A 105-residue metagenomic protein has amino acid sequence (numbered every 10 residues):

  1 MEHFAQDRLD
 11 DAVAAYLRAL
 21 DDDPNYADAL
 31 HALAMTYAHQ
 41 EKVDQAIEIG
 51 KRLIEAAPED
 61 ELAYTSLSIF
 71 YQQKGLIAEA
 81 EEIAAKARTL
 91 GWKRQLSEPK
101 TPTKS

Functional and structural regions predicted by a protein language model:
M1-H31: N-terminal first-folded block
H3, L90, L96-S105: Ligand-binding pocket scaffold of soluble enzyme catalytic domains
A5-A15, Q40-R52, K74-K86, G91: Structural signature of tandem alpha-helical TPR/SEL1-like repeats, specifically the intra-repeat loop/turn
